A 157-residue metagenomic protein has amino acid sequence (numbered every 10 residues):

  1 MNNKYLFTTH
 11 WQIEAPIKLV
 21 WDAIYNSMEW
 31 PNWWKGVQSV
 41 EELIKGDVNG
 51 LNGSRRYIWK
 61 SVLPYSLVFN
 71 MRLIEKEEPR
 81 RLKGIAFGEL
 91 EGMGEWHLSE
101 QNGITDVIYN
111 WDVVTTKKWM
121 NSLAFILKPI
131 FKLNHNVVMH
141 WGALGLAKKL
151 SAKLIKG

Functional and structural regions predicted by a protein language model:
M1-D47, K156: Hydrophobic ligand-binding cavity/cleft-lining segments
H10-E14, I58, R72, I85 (+2 more regions): Generic structural detector for well-ordered beta-strands
N32, E41-M93, D106, H140-G157: Glycine-rich portal/gate segments that line the openings of hydrophobic small-molecule binding cavities
A86-H140, G157: Beta-strand/loop substructures that line and gate deep hydrophobic ligand-binding cavities in soluble
